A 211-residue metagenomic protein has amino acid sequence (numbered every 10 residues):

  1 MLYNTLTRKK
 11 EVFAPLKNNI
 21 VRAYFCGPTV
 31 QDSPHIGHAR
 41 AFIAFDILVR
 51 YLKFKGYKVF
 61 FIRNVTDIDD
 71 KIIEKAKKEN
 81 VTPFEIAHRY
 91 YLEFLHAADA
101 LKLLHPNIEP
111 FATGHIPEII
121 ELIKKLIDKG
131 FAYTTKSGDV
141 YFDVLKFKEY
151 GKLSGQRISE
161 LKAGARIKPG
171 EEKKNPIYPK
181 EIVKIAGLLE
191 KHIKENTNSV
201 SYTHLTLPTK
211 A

Functional and structural regions predicted by a protein language model:
M1-T209: NTP-dependent nucleotidyl-transfer catalytic core
